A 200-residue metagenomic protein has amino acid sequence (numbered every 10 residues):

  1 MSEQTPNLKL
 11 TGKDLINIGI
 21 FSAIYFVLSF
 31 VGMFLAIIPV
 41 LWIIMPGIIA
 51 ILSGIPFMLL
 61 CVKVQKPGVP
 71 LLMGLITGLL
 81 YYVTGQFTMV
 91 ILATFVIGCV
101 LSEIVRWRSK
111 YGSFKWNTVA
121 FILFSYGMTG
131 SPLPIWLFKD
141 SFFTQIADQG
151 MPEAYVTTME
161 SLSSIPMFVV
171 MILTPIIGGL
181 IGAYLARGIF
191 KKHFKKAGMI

Functional and structural regions predicted by a protein language model:
M1-M33, I146-Y155, L162-V170, R187 (+2 more regions): Membrane topogenic helices and adjacent juxtamembrane segments
S2-G68, L72: Hydrophobic transmembrane alpha-helices
L15-G19, G47-I48, P70-L75, M89-V96 (+3 more regions): Hydrophobic alpha-helical transmembrane segments
S22-F30, I76-T84, L123-L133: Aromatic-anchored segments of alpha-helical transmembrane domains
V27, T94-L133, A183: Short helix-perturbing small/polar motifs within transmembrane alpha-helices
F34-W42, T77-I104: Interfacial aromatic-anchored transmembrane helix boundaries in multi-pass membrane proteins
T118-K191: Membrane-embedded alpha-helical hairpins and interfacial helices in multi-pass inner-membrane proteins
